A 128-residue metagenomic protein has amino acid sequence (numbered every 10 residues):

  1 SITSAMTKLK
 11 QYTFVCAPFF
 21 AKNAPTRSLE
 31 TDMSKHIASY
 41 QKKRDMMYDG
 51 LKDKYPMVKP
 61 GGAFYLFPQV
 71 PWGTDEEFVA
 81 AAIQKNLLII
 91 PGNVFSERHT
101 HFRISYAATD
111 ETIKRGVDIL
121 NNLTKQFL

Functional and structural regions predicted by a protein language model:
S1-L128: PLP-dependent class I/II
